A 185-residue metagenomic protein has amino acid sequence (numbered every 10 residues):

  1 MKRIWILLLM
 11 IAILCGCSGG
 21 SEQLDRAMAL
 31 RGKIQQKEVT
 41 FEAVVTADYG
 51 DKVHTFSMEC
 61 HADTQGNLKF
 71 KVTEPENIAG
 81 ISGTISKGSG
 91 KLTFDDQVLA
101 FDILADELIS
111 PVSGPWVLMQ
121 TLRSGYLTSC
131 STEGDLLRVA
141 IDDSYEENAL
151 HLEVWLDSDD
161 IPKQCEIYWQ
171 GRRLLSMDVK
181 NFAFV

Functional and structural regions predicted by a protein language model:
M1-I4, L8: Positively charged n-region of N-terminal signal peptides that target proteins for export
I11, G16-N67: N-terminal leader/targeting segments and the immediate start of mature chains
I34, A43-V45, L92-Y145: Flexible, processing/modification-adjacent segments and terminal tails in exported/periplasmic/extracellular proteins
Q35-T40, H61-L68, T84-S89, E133-G134 (+2 more regions): Short, solvent-exposed coil/turn segments at beta-strand boundaries
Q36, G80-S82, S124: A glycine-biased structural micro-motif
K52-M58, A79-I85, E147-N148, R173-S176: Amphipathic hydrophobic-ligand
A62-G114: An acidic-aromatic
C130-V185: Gly/Pro-enriched, hydrophobic low-complexity segments that function as extracytoplasmic propeptides/linkers
